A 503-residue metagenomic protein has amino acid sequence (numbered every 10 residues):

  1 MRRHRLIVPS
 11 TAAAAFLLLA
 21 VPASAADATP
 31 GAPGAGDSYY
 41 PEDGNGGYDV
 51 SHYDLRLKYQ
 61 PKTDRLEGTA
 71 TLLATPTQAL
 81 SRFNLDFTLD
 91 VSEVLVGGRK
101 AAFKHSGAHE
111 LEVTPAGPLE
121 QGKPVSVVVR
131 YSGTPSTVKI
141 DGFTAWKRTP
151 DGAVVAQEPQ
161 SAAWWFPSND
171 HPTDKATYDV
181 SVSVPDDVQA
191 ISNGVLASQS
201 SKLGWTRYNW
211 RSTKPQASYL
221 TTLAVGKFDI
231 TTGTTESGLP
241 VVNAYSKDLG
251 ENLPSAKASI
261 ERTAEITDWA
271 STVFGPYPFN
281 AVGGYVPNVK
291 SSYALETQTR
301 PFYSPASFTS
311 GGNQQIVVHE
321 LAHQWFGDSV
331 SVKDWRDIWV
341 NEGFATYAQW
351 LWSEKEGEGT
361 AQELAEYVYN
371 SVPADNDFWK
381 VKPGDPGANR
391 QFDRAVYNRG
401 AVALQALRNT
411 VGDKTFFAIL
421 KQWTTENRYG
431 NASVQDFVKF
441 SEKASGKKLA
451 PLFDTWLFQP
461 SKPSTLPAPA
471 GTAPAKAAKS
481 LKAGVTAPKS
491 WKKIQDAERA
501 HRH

Functional and structural regions predicted by a protein language model:
R2-P9, A13-E67, T149, T472-A475: N-terminal, polar/Ser/Thr-rich
G68, H171-V318: Hydrophobic helix-coil surface modules that form long, contiguous segments used for peptide/substrate interaction
T69-D90, F166-D170, Y178-P185, Q435 (+1 more regions): Surface-exposed beta-strand/loop patches in extracellular or lumenal glycoproteins
R82, T88-K147: A surface-exposed beta-strand-loop module
Q121, Y131-D179, F228: Glycine/proline-rich low-complexity spacer/linker segments in large multi-domain proteins
K257, T299-L364: Zinc-dependent metallopeptidase catalytic helix centered on the HExxH motif and its immediate flanking segment
I338, E342-T410, W456-F458, P469 (+1 more regions): Acidic/His/Gly-enriched intrinsically disordered linker/tail segments that often contain short helix/coil "MoRF-like"
D393-P467: Amphipathic alpha-helical substructures
